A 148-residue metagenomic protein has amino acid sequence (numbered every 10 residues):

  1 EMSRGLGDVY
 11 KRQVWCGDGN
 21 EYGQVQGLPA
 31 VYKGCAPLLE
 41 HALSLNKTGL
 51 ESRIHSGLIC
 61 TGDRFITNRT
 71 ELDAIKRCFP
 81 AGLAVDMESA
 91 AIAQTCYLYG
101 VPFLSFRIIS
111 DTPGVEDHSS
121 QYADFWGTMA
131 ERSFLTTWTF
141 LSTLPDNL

Functional and structural regions predicted by a protein language model:
E1-Y10: Single conserved hydrophobic/aromatic residue that forms the stacking wall/gate of nucleotide- or nucleobase-binding
M2, M87-S89, T112: Generic detector of well-ordered alpha-helical packing
W15-A84, Y99: Active-site rim beta-loop-alpha module in soluble metabolic enzymes
K33, P37, T70, M87-A90 (+2 more regions): Conserved active-site and cofactor/substrate-binding residues in soluble primary-metabolism enzymes
L43, A90-A93, Y97, F134-W138: Predominant activation on well-ordered alpha-helical scaffold segments within soluble catalytic domains
I92-D124: Zn-dependent metallopeptidase/amidohydrolase metal-coordination segment
P113-L148: His/Asp/Glu-rich mid-to-C-terminal helical/loop segments that flank catalytic regions of hydrolases
